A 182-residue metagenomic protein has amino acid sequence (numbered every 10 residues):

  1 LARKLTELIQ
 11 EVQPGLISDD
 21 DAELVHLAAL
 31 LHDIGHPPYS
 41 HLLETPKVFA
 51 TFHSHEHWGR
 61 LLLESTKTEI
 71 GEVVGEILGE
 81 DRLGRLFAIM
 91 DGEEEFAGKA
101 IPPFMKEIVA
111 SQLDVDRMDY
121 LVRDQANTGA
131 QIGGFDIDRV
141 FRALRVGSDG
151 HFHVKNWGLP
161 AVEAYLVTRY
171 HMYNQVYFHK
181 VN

Functional and structural regions predicted by a protein language model:
L1-L27, G35-N182: Sequence-structural signature of the catalytic-core scaffold of metal-dependent phosphohydrolases that act on
